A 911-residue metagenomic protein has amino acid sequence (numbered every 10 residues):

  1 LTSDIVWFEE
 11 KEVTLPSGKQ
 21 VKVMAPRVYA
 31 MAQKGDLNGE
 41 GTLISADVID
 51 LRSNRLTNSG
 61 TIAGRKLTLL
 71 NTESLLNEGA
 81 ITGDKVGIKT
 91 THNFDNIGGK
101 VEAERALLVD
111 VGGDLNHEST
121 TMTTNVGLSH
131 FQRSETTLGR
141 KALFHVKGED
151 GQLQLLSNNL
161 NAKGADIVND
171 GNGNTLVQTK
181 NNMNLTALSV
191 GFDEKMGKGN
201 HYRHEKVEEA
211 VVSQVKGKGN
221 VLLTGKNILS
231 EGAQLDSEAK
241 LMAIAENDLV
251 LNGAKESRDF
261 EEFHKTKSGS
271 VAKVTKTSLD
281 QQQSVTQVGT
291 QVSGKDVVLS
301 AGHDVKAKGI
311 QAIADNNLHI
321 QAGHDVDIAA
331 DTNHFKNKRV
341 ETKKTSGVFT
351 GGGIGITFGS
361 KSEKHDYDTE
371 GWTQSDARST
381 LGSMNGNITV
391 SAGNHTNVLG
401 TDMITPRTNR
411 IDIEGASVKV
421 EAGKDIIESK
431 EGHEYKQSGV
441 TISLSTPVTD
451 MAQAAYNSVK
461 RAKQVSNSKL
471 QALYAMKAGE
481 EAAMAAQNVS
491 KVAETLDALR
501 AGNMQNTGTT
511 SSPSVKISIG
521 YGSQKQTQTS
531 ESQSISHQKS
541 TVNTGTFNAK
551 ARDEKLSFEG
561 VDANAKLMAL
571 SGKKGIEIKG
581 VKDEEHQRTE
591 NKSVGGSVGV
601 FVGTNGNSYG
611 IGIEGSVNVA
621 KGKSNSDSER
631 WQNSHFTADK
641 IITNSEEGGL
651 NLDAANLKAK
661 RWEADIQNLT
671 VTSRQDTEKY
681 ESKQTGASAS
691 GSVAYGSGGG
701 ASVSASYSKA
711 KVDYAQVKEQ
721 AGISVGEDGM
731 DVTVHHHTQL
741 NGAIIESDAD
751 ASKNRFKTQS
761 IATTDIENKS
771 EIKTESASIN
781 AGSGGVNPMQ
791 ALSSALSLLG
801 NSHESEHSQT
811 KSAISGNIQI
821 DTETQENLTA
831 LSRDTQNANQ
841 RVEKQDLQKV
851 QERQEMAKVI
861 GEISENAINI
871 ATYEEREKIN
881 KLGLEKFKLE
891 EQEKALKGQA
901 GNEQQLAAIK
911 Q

Functional and structural regions predicted by a protein language model:
L1-Q911: Binding/recognition "hotspot" determinant
